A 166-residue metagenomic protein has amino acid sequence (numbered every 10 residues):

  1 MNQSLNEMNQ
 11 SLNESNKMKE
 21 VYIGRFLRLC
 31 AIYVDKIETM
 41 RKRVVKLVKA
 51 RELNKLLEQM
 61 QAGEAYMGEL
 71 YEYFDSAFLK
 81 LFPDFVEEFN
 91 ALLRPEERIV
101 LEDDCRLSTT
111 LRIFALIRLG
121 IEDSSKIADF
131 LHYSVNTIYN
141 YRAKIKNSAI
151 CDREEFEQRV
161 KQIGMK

Functional and structural regions predicted by a protein language model:
N2-T109: Membrane-proximal linker segments that couple transmembrane helices to downstream signaling/catalytic modules
E64, G68, E72-K166: Cytosolic nucleotide-binding catalytic cores of signal-transduction proteins
